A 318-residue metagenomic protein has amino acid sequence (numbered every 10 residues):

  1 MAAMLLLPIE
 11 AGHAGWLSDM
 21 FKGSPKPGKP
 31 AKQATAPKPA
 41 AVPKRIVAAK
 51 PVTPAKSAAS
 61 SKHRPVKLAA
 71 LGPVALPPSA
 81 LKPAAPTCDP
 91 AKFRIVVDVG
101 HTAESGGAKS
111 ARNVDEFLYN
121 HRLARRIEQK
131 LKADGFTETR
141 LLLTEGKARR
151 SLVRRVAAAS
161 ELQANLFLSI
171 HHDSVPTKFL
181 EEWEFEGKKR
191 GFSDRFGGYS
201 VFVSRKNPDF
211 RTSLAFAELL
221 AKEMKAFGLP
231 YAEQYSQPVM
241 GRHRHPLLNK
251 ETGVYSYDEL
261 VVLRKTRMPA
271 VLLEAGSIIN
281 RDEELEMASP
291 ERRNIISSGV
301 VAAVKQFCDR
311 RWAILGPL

Functional and structural regions predicted by a protein language model:
M1-L318: Catalytic-site microenvironment of enzymes that process N-acetyl-hexosamine-containing cell-wall polysaccharides
